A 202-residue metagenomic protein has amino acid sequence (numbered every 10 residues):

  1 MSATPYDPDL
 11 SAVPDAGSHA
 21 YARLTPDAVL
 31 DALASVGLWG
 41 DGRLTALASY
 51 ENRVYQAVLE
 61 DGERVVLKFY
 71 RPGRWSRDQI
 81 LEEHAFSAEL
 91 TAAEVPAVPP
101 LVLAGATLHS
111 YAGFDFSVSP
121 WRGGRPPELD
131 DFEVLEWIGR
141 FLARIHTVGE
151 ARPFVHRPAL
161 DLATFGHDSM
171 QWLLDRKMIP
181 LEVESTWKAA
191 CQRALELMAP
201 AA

Functional and structural regions predicted by a protein language model:
M1-V102: Conserved NTP-binding catalytic cores of kinases and kinase-like/nucleotidyltransferase enzymes across multiple kinase
S18-A22, P127, V183: Generic alpha-helical structural element
Y21, S110-F114, L162: A generic short alpha-helical patch detector that favors 3-5-residue windows in or near N-terminal regions
A22-P26, E83, I138, E184-C191: A structural signal for well-ordered alpha-helical scaffolds and beta->alpha junctions
A34-D41, A190-A201: Short Pro/Gly-enriched beta-strand edge/turn motifs at strand-loop
V58-V155: ATP-binding pocket architecture of kinase catalytic cores
V118, T147, W172-D175, A194-L197 (+1 more regions): A short, hydrophobic/aromatic-rich structural module that often spans a beta strand with its adjoining loop
E128-A189: A cross-family kinase active-site recognition segment
